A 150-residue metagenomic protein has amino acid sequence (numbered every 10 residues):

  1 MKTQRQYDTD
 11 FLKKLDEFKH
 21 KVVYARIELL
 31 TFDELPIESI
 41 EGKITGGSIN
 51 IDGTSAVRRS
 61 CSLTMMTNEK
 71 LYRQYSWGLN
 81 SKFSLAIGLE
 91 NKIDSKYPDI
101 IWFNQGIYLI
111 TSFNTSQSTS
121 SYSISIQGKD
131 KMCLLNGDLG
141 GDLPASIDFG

Functional and structural regions predicted by a protein language model:
M1-I147: Assembly/oligomerization scaffold segments
